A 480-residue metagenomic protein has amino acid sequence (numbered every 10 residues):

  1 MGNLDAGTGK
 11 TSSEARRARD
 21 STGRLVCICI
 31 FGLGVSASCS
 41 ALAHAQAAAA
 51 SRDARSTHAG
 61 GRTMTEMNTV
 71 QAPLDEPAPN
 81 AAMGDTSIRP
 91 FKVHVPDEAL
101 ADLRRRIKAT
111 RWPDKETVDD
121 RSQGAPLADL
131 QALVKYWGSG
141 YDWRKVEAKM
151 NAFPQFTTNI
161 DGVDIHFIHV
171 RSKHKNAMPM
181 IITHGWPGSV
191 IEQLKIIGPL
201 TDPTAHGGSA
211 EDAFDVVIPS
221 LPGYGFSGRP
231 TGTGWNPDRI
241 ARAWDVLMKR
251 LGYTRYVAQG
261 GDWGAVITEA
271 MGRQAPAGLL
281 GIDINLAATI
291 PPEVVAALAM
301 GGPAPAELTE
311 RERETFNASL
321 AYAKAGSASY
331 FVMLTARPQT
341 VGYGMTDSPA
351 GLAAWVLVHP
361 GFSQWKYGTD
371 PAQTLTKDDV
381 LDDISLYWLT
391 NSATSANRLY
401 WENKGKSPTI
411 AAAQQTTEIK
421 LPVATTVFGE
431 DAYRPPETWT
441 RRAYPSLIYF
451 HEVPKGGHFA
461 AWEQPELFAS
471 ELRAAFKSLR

Functional and structural regions predicted by a protein language model:
E98-R171, N176, W388-A411: Non-catalytic accessory segments flanking enzyme active sites
W143-K145, G208, L221-W235, E269: Glycine-rich "HGGG/HGxG" loop immediately N-terminal to the catalytic nucleophile of the alpha/beta-hydrolase
A177-G185: Short beta-strand element of the alpha/beta-hydrolase
P187-G198: The serine-hydrolase catalytic nucleophile loop
P199, P203-A205, T254-A299, P303: Conserved hydrolase catalytic core segment
L200-F226: Conserved alpha/beta-hydrolase
D238-Y256: Conserved acidic catalytic loop of the alpha/beta-hydrolase fold
M333-R480: C-terminal subdomain of alpha/beta-hydrolase-fold enzymes, centered on the catalytic histidine and its supporting
